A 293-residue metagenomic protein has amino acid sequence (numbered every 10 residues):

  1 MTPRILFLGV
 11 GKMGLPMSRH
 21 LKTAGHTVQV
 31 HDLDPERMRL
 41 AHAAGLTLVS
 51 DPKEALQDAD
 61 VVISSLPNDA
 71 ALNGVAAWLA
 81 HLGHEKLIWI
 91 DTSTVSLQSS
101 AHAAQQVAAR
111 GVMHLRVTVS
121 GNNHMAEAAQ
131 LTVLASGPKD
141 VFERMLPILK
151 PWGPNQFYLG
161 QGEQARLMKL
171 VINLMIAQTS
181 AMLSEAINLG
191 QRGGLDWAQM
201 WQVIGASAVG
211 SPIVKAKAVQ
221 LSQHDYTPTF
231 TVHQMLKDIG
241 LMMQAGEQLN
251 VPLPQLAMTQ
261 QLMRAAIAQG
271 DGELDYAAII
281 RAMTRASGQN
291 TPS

Functional and structural regions predicted by a protein language model:
M1-S65, K86-L87, T92-S93: NAD(P)+-binding Rossmann beta1-loop-alpha1 motif at the extreme N-terminus of oxidoreductases
V28, L48, H114-L115, Q156 (+2 more regions): Hydrophobic beta-strand scaffold residues
G45-V49, H81, A108-A109, T132-S136 (+2 more regions): Short, hinge-like loop/turn segments at secondary-structure boundaries
P52-M113: Rossmann-fold NAD(P) dinucleotide-binding segment
V95-L174: Rossmann-fold dinucleotide-binding core
E163-S287: Helical "substrate-binding/catalytic lid" subdomain of Rossmann-like NAD(P)-dependent dehydrogenases/reductases
